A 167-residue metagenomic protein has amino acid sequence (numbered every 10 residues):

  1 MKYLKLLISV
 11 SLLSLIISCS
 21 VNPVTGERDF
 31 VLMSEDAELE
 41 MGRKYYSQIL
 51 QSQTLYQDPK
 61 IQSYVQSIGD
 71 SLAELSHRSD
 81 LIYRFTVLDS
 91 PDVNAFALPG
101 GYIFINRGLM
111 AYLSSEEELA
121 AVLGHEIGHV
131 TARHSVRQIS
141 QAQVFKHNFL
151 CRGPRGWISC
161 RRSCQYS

Functional and structural regions predicted by a protein language model:
Y3-L6, C19-S167: A Zn2+-metalloprotease active-site environment signal
